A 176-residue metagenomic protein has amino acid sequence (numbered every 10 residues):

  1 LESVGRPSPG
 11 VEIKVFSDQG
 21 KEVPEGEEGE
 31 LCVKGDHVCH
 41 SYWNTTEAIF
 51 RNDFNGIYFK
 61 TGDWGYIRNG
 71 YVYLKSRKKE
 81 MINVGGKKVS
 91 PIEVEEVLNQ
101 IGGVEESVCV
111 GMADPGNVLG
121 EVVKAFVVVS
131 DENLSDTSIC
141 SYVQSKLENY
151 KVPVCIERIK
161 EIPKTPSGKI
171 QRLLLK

Functional and structural regions predicted by a protein language model:
L1-V72, K79-M81, V94-E95, D114: Conserved AMP-binding/adenylate-forming
E2-G5, G26, S90, S135-I139 (+1 more regions): A diffuse structural propensity rather than consistent per-protein peaks
I13, E106-C109, I156: Generic structural signal for residues in well-ordered beta-strands
G20, L147, I159-K176: Flexible lysine-rich "adenylation lid" loop at the C-terminal edge of ANL adenylation domains
G35, H40-S41, G62-K151, E161: AMP-binding/adenylate-forming catalytic core of the ANL superfamily
A48, V89, V94, S167 (+1 more regions): Residue-level recognition of oxygen-bearing side chains
